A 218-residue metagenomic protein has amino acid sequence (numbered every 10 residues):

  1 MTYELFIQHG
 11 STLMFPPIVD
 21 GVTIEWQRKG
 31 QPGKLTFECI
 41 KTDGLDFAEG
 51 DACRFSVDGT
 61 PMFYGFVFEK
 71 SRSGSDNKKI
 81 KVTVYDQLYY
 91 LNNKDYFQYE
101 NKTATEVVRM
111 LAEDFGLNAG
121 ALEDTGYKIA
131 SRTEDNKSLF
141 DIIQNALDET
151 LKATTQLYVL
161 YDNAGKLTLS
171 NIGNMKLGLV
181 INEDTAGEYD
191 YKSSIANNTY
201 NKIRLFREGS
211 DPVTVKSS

Functional and structural regions predicted by a protein language model:
M1-Y96, N182-K192: Assembly/oligomerization scaffold segments
T2, Q144, L157-S218: Acidic, small/polar-enriched beta strand-loop surface segments
C39-F47, L147-L151, L157-V159, K192-A196: Short linear motifs in intrinsically disordered
L88-M110, A121-N145: Short acidic/polar beta-strand-loop edge motifs in secreted extracellular and Gram-negative envelope-associated
V108-G120, T199-N201: A structural motif
G116-D124, T150-G165: Short, well-structured beta-strand/strand-turn elements
